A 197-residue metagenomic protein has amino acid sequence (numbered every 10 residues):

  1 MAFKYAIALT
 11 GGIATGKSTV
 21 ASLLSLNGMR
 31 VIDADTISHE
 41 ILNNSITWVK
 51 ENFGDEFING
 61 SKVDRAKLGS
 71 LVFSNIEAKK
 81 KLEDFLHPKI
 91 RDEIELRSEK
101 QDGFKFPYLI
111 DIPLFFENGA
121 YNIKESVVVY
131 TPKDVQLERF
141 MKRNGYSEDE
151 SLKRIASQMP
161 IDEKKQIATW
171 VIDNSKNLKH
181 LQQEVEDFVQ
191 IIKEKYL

Functional and structural regions predicted by a protein language model:
M1-V63, L71, D187-L197: Glycine-rich phosphate-binding loop of ATP-dependent small-molecule kinases
A6, V31, P107, K165 (+1 more regions): Hydrophobic "anchor" residues on beta-strands that sit immediately upstream of conserved functional sites
G16, D35, L82, L109 (+3 more regions): Residue-level signal for inorganic ion chemistry
R30, S70, E125, T169-W170: Well-ordered beta-strand positions
T36-H39, F57, T131-V135, K153-A156 (+1 more regions): Short, acidic/turn-prone active-site loops that include or flank metal/cofactor- and phosphate-binding residues
H39-K105: ATP-dependent small-molecule kinase phosphotransfer cores that center on conserved nucleotide phosphate-binding segments
E51, E95-Q101, P107-R143: ATP-dependent NMP and nucleoside kinases share a basic, alpha-helical "lid"
E93-I94, Y121-N122, Y146-I192: Small-molecule kinase domains that catalyze NTP-dependent phosphoryl transfer to phosphate-bearing small molecules
